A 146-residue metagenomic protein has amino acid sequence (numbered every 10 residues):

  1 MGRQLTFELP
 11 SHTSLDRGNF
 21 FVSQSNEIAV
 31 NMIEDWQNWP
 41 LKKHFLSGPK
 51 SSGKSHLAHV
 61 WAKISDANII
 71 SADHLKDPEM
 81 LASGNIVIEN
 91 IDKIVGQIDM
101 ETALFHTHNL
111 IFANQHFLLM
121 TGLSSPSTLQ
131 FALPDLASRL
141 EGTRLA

Functional and structural regions predicted by a protein language model:
M1-D35, P40: A short, basic N-terminal segment
W36-W39, K63, D77-L81, N109-F117 (+1 more regions): Conserved catalytic network of the ASCE P-loop NTPase/AAA+ motor domain
L41-A58: Walker A/P-loop nucleotide-binding motif
L41-F45, A67-N68, N85, F117-L119: Residue-level preference for the first positions of well-ordered beta-strands
A62-D73, A82-S83: Post-Walker A helix-loop "phosphate-sensing" segment adjacent to the P-loop in P-loop NTPases
M80-G122: Conserved nucleotide-sensing/catalytic segment adjacent to the nucleotide-binding pocket in NTP-handling enzymes
P126-E141: Short regulatory helix/loop adjacent to the ATP-binding pocket of P-loop NTPases
T143-A146: Conserved AAA+ ATPase "SRH/arginine-finger" region at the nucleotide-binding site
